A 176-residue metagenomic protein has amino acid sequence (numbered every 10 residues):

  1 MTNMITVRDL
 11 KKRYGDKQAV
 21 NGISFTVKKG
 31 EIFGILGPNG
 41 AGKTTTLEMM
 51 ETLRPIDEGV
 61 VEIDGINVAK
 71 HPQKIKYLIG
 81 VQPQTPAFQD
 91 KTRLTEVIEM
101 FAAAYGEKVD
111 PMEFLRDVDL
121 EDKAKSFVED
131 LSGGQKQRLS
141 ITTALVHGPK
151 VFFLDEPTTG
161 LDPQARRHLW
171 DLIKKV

Functional and structural regions predicted by a protein language model:
P38-G42: Walker A (P-loop) phosphate-binding loop of ABC-type ATPase nucleotide-binding domains
G59-K70, K74-I75: Conserved ABC transporter NBD signature motif
E99, A103, K108-K123, K174: Conserved ABC ATPase "signature" region
F127-L131: Conserved ABC ATPase signature
I141, L169: Hydrophobic anchor residue at the start of the ABC signature
F152-D155: Catalytic Walker B motif of ABC-type/P-loop ATPase nucleotide-binding domains
